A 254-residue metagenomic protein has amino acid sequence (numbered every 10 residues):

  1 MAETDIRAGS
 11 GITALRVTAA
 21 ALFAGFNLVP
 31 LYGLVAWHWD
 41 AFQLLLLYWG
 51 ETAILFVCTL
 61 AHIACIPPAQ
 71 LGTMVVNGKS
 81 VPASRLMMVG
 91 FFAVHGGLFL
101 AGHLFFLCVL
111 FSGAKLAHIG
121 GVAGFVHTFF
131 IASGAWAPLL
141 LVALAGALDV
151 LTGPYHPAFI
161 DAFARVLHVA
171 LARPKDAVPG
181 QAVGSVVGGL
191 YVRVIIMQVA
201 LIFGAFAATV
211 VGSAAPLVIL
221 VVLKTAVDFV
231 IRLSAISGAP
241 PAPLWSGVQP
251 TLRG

Functional and structural regions predicted by a protein language model:
R7-A21, V183-V192: Short, amphipathic, aromatic/basic-enriched membrane-interface segments that mark the entry/exit of transmembrane
T18-G33, L44: The first (N-terminal) embedded transmembrane alpha-helix
F23, A200-L223, S237-P241: Extracellular/periplasmic helix-loop-helix junctions in multi-pass membrane proteins
P30, L44-L55, L139-V142, A214-A226: Hydrophobic core segments of alpha-helical transmembrane domains in multi-pass membrane proteins
F42-C108: Hydrophobic/aromatic-rich structural module bridging two neighboring secondary-structure elements via a short loop
P68-A83, P154-G189, P243, G247: Juxtamembrane inter-helical linkers in multi-pass membrane proteins
A101-D176: Membrane-proximal helix-loop-helix units in multi-pass membrane proteins
S234-G254: Short, highly charged, low-complexity non-transmembrane loops/tails of multi-pass membrane proteins
